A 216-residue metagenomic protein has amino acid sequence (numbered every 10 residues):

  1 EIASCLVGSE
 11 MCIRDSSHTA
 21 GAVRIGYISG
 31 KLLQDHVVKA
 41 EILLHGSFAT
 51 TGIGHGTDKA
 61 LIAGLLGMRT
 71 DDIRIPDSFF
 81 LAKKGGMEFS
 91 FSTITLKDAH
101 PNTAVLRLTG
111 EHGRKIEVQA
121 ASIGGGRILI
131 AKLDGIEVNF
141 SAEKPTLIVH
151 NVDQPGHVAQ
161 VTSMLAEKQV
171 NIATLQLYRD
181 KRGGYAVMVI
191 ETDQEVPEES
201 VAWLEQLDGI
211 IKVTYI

Functional and structural regions predicted by a protein language model:
E1-G8, I13: Single conserved hydrophobic/aromatic residue that forms the stacking wall/gate of nucleotide- or nucleobase-binding
E10, R14-I28: Conserved phosphate/anionic-ligand binding catalytic regions in large, soluble enzymes, centered on
R24-L32, A60, G64, L81 (+4 more regions): Alpha-helical scaffold segments in soluble metabolic enzymes
L32-E41: Non-transmembrane, aqueous-exposed alpha-helical and coiled segments at domain scale
E41, H45-K84: A structural-propensity feature for long, helix-poor, extended segments
T51-K59, P101, Y185, V189: Short glycine/threonine-rich loop-to-helix capping motif typified by GTGT followed within a few residues by an Asp-Pro
M68-I116: Contiguous domain-boundary segments centered on the initiation and propagation of an alpha-helix
D77, F91-I94, V118-I216: A conserved regulatory-domain signal marking ACT and ACT-like small-molecule sensing domains and adjacent regulatory
